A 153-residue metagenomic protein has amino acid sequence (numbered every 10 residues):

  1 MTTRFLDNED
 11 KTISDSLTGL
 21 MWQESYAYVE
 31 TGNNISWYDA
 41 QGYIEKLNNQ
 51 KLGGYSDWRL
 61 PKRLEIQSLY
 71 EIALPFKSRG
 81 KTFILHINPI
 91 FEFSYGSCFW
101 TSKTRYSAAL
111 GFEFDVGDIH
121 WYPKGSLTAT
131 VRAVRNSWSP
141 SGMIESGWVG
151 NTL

Functional and structural regions predicted by a protein language model:
M1-R59, L64-L153: Glycine-aromatic-enriched surface loops/turns that form tight recognition elements
